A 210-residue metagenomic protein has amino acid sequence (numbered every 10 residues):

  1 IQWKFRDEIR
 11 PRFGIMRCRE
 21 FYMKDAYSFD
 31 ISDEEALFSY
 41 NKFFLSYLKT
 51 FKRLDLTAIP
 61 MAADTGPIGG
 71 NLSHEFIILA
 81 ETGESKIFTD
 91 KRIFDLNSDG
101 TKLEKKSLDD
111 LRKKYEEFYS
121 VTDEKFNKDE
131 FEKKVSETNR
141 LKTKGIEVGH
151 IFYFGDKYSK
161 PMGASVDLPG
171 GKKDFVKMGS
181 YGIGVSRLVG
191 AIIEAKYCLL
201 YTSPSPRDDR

Functional and structural regions predicted by a protein language model:
Q2-E34, S159-F175: Residues forming anionic-ligand binding surfaces in small-molecule and nucleic-acid pockets of primarily soluble enzymes
D33-K42: A conserved hydrophobic secondary-structure block that centers on an alpha-helix together with its immediately flanking
T50-L54: Short alpha-helical functional segments enriched in proximate histidine and acidic residues
T57-A80: Beta-rich nucleic-acid/ligand-interaction surfaces
I78-T89: Acidic, His- and aromatic-enriched active-site or binding-groove loops in soluble protein domains that engage sugars
I87-I93, E117-L200: A translation/RNA-centric and nucleic-acid-associated enzymatic feature enriched in Class II aminoacyl-tRNA synthetases
N97-E116: Polar, glycine-rich mid-to-C-terminal structural blocks that act as macromolecule-binding/assembly scaffolds
Y201-R210: Single conserved hydrophobic/aromatic residue that forms the stacking wall/gate of nucleotide- or nucleobase-binding
